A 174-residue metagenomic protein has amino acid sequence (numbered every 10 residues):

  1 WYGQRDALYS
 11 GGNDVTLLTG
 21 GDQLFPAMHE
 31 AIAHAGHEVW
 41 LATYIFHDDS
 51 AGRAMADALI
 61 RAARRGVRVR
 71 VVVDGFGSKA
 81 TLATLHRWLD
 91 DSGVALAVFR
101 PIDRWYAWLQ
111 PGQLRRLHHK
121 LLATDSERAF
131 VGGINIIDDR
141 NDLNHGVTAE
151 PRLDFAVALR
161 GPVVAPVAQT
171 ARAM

Functional and structural regions predicted by a protein language model:
W1-M174: N-terminal localization/anchoring segments of enzymes in phospholipid and broader phosphate metabolism
